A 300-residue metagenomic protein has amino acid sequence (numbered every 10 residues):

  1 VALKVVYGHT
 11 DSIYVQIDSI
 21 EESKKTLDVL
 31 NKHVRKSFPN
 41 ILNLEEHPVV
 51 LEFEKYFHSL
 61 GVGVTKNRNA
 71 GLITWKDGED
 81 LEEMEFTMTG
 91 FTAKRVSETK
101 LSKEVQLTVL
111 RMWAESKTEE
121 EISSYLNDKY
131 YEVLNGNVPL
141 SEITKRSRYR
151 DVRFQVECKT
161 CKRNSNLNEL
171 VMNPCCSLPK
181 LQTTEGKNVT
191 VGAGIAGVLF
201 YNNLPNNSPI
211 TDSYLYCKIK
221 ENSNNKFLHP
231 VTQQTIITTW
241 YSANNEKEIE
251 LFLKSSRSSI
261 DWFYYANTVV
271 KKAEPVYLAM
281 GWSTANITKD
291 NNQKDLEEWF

Functional and structural regions predicted by a protein language model:
V1-T10, V15-F300: DNA-dependent DNA polymerase catalytic subunits
